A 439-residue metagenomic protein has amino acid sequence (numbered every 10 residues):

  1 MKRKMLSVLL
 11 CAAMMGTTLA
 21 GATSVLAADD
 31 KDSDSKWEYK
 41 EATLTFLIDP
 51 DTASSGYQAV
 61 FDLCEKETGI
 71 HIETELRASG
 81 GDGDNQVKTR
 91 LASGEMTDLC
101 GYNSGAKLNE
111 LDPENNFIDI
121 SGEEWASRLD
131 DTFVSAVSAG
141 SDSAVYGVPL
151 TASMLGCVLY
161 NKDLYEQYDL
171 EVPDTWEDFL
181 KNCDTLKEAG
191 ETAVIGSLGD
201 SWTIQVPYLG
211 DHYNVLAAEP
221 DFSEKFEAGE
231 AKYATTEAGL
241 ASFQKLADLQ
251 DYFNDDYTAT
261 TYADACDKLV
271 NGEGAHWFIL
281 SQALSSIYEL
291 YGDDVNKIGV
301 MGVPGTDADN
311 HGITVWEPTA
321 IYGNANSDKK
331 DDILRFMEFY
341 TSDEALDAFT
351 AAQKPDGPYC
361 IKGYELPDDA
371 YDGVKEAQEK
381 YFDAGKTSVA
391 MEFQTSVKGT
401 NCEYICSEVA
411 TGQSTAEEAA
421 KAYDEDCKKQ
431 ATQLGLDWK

Functional and structural regions predicted by a protein language model:
S33-E38, N103-C157, E171, L180 (+3 more regions): Hinge/lid segment of periplasmic solute-binding proteins
S35, R90, T97-D98, S127-D163 (+3 more regions): A structural signal for short loop-to-beta-strand junctions that line the ligand-binding cleft of periplasmic/secreted
D62, K66-E67, H71, S93 (+5 more regions): Extracytoplasmic/periplasmic substrate-recognition and gating elements
L63-A136, D163-D174, K268, A275-H276 (+2 more regions): Extracytoplasmic "Venus flytrap"/periplasmic binding protein-like
D119-S135, E171, N214-A241, E289-D293 (+3 more regions): Short, solvent-exposed loop/beta-turn-alpha elements that line the ligand-binding surface or hinge of extracytoplasmic
D131, A136-S138, I298-V303, T350-E408 (+1 more regions): Long, aromatic- and glycine/proline-rich binding clefts that accommodate carbohydrate-like moieties
D142-P149, G156, L180-A231, G274: Extracytoplasmic/periplasmic solute-binding protein
T185, E227-T258: Glycine-centered hinge/linker elements that transmit conformational signals in sensory and ligand-binding systems
